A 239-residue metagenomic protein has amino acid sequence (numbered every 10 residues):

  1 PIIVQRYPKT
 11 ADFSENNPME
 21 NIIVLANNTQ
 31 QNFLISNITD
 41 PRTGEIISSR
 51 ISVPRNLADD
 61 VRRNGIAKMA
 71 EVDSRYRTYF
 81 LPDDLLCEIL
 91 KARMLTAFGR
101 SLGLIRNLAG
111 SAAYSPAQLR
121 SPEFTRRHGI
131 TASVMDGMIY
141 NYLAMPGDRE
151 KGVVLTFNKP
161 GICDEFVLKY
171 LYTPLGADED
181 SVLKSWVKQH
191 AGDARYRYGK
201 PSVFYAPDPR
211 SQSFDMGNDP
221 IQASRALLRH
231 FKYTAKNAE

Functional and structural regions predicted by a protein language model:
P1-L95, R100-S101, I105, G129-I130 (+2 more regions): Metzincin-family zinc-dependent endopeptidase catalytic domain
R106-G110: Short, well-structured active-site flanking segments
S111-E239: Conserved catalytic/binding loops enriched for acidic/polar residues
